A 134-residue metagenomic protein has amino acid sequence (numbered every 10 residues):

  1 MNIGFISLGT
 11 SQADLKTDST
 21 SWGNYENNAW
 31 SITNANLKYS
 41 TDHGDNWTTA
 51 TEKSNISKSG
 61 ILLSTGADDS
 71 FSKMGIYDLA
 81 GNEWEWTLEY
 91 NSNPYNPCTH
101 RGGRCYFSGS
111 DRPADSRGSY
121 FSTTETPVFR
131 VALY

Functional and structural regions predicted by a protein language model:
M1-L63: Short, well-ordered surface patches within globular domains
I6, S11, Y25, N46 (+6 more regions): Compositionally biased, intrinsically disordered low-complexity regions
T17, Y25, L79, Y95 (+1 more regions): Short, solvent-exposed loop/turn segments at the edges of secondary structure
S64-F71, N93-Y134: Disulfide-stabilized, aromatic/cysteine-rich ligand-recognition loop
G75-D78, E83-W86, R130-V131: Structural recognition of the beta-strand scaffold that forms the well-ordered cores of secreted hydrolase catalytic
